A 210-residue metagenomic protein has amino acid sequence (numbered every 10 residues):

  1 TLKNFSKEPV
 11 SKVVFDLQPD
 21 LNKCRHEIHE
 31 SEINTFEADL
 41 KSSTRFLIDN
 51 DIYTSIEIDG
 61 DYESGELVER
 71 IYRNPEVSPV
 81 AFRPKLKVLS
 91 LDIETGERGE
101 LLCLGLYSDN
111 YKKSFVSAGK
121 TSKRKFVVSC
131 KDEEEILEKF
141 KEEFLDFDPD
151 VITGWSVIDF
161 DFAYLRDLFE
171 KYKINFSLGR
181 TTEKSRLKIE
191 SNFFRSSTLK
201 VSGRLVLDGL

Functional and structural regions predicted by a protein language model:
T1-L210: The two-metal-ion catalytic cores of nucleic-acid processing enzymes
